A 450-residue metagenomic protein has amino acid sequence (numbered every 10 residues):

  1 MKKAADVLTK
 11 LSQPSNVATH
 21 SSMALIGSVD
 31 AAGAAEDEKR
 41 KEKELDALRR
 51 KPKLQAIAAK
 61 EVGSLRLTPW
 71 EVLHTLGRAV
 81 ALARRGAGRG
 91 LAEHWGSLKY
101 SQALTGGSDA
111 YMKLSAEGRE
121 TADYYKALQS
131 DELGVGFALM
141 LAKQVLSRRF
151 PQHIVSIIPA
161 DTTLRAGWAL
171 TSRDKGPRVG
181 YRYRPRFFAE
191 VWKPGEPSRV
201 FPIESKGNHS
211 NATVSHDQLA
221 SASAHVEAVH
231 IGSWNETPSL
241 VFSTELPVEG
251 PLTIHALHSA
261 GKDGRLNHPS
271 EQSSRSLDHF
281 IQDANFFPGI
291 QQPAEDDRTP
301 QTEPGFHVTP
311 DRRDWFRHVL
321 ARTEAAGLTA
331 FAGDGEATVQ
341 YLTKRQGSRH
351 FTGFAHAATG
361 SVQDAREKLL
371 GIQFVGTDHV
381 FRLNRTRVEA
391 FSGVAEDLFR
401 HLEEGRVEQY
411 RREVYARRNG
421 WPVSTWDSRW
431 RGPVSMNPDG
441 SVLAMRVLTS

Functional and structural regions predicted by a protein language model:
M1-D109, A326, A330-S450: Nuclease-adjacent, charged terminal/linker segments that flank catalytic cores
M112-A122, S198-E204: Glycine-rich, often proline-containing surface loops adjacent to acidic residues and nearby aromatics that form
G118-S172, E227-S239: Acidic-basic catalytic patches of nuclease active cores, encompassing PD-(D/E)XK and other metal-cofactor nuclease
V135, G180, Q218-A220: Active-site-proximal structural scaffolding
S147-F150, N211-H401: Acidic, metal/cofactor-coordinating or nucleic-acid-engaging core segments within structured domains
I157-L164, F201-S205, L240-P247: Extended hydrophobic secondary-structure segments that form protein cores and membrane-embedded regions
A160-G195: Active-site metal-binding core of divalent-cation-utilizing nuclease and nuclease-like domains
R186-V191, G195-A212: Conserved catalytic cores of phosphodiester-cleaving nucleases, focusing on short active-site segments
